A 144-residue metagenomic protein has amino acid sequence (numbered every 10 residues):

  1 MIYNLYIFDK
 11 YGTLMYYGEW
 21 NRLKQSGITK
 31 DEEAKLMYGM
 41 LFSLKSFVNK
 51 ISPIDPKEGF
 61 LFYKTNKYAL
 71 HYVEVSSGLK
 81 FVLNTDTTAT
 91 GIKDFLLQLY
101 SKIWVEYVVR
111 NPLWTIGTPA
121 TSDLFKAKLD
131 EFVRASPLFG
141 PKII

Functional and structural regions predicted by a protein language model:
M1-N4, K10-I144: Acidic, low-complexity cytosolic segments
